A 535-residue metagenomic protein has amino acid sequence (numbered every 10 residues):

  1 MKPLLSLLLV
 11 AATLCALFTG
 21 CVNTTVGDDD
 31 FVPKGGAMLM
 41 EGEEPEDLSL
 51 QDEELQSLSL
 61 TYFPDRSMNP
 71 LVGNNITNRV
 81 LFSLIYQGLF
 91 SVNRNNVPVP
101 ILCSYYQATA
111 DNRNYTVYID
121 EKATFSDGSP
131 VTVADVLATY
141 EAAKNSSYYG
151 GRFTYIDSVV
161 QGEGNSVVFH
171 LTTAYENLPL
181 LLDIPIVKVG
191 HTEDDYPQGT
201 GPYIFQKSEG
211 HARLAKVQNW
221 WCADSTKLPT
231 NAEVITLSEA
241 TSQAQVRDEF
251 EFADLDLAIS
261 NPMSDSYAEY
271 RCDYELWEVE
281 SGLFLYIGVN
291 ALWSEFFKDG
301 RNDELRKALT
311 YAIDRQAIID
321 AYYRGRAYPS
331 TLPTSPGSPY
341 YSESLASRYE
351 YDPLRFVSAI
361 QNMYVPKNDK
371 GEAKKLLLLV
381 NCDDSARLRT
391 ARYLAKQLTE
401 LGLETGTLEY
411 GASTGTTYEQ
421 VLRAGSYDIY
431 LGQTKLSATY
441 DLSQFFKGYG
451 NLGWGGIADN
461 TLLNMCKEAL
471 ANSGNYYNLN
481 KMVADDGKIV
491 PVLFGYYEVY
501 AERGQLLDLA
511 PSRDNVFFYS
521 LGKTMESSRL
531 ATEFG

Functional and structural regions predicted by a protein language model:
S59-A110, E141: N-terminal lobe/hinge region of extracytoplasmic solute-binding protein
H170, Y175-V234, A244, A531-G535: Gly/Pro-rich hinge or "lid" segments in bacterial periplasmic/extracellular proteins
W220-A268: Ligand-site clamp/hinge motif
F297-P339, T390, L479-L493: Periplasmic-binding protein-like
I319, G406-T416, S443-Q505, L530-G535: Extracytoplasmic/peripheral linker and loop segments enriched in polar/acidic and small residues with frequent Thr/Pro
A327-P366, D383-R387: Structural transition elements
M363-Q433: Ligand/substrate-recognition segments at binding pockets and active sites
E502-G535: Long beta-strand-rich cores associated with HINT superfamily self-processing modules
